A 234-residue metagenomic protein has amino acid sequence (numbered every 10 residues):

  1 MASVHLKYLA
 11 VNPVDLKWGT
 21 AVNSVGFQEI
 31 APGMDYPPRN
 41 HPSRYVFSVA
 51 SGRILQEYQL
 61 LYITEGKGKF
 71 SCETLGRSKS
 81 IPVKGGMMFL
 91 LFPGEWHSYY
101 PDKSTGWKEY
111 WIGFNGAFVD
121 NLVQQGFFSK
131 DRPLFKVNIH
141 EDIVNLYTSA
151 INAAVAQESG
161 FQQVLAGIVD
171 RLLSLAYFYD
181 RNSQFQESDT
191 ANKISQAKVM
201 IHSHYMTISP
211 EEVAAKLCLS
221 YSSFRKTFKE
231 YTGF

Functional and structural regions predicted by a protein language model:
M1-I81: Generic protein-terminus/edge-of-domain signal
V83-W96: Conserved metal-binding segment of the jelly-roll/cupin
G94-A117: Ligand-binding loop in jelly-roll beta-barrel domains
N121-S183: Amphipathic alpha-helical segments enriched in hydrophobic/aromatic residues interleaved with Lys/Arg
I139-D142, D189-A197, T232: N-terminal positioning helix adjacent to the helix-turn-helix/winged-helix DNA-binding module
T207, E211-F234: Basic/polar phosphate-binding segments, predominantly the helix-turn-helix DNA-binding elements of transcriptional
